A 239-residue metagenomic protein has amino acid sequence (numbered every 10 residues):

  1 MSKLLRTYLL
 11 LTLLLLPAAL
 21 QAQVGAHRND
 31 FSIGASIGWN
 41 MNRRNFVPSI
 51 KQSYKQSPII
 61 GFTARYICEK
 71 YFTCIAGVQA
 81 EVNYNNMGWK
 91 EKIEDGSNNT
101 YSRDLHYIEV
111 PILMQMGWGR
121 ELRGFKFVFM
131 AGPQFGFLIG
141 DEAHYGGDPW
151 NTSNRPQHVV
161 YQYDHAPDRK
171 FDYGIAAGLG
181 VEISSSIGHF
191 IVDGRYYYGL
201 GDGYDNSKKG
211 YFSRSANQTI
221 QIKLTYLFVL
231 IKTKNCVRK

Functional and structural regions predicted by a protein language model:
M1-R28, S36, L224-L230, C236: Bacterial Sec-dependent N-terminal signal peptides
Q23-D30, E69-A76, G119-K126, S184-H189 (+1 more regions): Short loop/turn motifs that connect adjacent beta-strands in outer-membrane beta-barrel proteins
Q23-R65, V229, K239: Short glycine/proline- and aromatic-enriched beta-strand/turn motifs that initiate or cap beta-hairpins
R28, H165, D172, A177-K239: Predominantly the C-terminal beta-signal and adjacent terminal strand-loop region of outer-membrane beta-barrel
N29-F31, Y54-P58, D104-V110, F125 (+2 more regions): Residues that define the transmembrane beta-barrel architecture of outer-membrane proteins
F31, R65-H144: Gram-negative (and chloroplast) outer-membrane scaffold detector with strong preference for beta-barrel transmembrane
A35-W39, I60-Y66, Y84, I112-W118 (+4 more regions): Residues on the lipid-exposed face of transmembrane beta-strands in outer-membrane beta-barrel proteins
R44-K51, N86-H106, D141-F171, Y204-I220 (+1 more regions): Flexible, solvent-exposed loop segments that connect beta-strands
